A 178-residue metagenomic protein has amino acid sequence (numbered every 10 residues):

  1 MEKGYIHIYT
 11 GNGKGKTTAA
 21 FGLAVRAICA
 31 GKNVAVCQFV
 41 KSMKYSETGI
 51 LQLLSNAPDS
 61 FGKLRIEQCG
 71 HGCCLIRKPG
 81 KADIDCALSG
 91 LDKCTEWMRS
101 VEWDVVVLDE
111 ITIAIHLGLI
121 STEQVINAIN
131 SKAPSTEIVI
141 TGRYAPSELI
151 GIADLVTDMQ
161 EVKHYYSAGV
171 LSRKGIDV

Functional and structural regions predicted by a protein language model:
E2-R99: Conserved P-loop
G22-L23, G49-Q52, K81, I120-Q124 (+2 more regions): Short, glycine/charged-enriched secondary-structure capping and boundary segments
R26, I50, A128, E148-L149: Hydrophobic/aromatic ligand-binding patch that stacks against planar heteroaromatic rings of cofactors or nucleotides
V34, I138, V156: Hydrophobic anchor at the start of a short beta-strand that flanks the dinucleotide cofactor-binding loop
V40-M43, G72-C73, T112-I113, Y144-S147 (+1 more regions): Conserved nucleotide-binding/hydrolysis micro-motifs of P-loop NTPases
L75-E137: Phosphate-binding/switch loop-helix module in NTP-utilizing enzymes
S135-A145: Short, flexible loop segments at boundaries between secondary-structure elements
A145-V178: Phosphate-binding/switch region of NTP-binding enzymes
